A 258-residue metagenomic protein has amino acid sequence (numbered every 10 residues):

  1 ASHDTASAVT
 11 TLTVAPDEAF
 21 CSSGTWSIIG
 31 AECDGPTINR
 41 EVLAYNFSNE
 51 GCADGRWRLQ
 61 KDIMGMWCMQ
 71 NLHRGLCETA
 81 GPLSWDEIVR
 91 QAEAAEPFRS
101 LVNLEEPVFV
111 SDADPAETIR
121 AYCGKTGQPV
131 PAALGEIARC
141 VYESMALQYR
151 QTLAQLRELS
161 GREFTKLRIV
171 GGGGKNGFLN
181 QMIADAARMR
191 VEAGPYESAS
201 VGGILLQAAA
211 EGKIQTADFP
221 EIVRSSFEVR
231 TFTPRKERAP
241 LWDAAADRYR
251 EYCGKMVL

Functional and structural regions predicted by a protein language model:
A1-L167, K175-S200, L205-L258: Active-site core segments that coordinate phosphate-bearing ligands/cofactors across diverse enzyme families
